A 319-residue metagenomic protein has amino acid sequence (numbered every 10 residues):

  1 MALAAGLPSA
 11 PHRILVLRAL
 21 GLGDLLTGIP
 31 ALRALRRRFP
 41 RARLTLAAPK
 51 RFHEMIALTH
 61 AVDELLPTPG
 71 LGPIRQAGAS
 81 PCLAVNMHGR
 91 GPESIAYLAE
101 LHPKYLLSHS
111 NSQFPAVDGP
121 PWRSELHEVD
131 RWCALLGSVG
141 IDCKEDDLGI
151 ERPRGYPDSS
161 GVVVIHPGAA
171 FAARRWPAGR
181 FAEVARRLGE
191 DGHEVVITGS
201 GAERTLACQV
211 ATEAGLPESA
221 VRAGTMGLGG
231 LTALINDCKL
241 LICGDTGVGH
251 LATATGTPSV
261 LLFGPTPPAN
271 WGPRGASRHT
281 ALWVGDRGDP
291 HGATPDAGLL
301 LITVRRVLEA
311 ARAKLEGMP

Functional and structural regions predicted by a protein language model:
M1-P319: Catalytic machinery of carbohydrate-active enzymes, primarily nucleotide-sugar-dependent glycosyltransferases
